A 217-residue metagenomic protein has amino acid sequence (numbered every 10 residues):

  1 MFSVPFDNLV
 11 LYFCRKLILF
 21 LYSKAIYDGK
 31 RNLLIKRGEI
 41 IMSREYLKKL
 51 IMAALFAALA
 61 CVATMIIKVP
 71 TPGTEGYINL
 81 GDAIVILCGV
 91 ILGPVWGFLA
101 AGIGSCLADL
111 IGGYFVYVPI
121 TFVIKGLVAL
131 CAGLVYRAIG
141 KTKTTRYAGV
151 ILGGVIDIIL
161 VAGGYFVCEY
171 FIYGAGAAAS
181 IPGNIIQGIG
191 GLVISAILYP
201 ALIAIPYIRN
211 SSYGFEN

Functional and structural regions predicted by a protein language model:
P5-N217: Loop-helix junctions at membrane interfaces
